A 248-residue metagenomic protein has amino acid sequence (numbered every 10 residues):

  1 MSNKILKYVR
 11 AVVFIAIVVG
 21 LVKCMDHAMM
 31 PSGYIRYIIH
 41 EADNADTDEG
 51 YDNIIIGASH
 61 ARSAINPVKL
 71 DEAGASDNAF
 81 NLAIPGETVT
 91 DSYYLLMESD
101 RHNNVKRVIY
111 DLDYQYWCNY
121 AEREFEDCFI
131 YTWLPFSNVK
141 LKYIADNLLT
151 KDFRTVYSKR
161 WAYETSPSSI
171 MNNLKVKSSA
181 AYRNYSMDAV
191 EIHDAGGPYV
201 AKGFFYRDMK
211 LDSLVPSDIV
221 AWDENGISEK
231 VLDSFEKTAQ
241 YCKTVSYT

Functional and structural regions predicted by a protein language model:
M1-I5: N-terminal Lys/Arg-rich, disordered targeting/topogenic segments
K7-D26: Hydrophobic membrane-insertion alpha-helices, especially the h-region of bacterial N-terminal signal peptides
M29-D46: Alpha-helical transmembrane signal-anchor/signal-peptide segments
Y37-A42, I65, Y94-L96, D233-T238: Alpha-helical scaffolding within the catalytic cores of extracellular/periplasmic polymer-degrading hydrolases
N44-L70: Short extracytoplasmic
H60-I144: Membrane-embedded segments
E126-T244: Secreted/periplasmic serine-hydrolase-like ester/acetyl group-modifying domain
Y247-T248: Conserved small/polar residues in nucleotide/adenosyl-binding loops
